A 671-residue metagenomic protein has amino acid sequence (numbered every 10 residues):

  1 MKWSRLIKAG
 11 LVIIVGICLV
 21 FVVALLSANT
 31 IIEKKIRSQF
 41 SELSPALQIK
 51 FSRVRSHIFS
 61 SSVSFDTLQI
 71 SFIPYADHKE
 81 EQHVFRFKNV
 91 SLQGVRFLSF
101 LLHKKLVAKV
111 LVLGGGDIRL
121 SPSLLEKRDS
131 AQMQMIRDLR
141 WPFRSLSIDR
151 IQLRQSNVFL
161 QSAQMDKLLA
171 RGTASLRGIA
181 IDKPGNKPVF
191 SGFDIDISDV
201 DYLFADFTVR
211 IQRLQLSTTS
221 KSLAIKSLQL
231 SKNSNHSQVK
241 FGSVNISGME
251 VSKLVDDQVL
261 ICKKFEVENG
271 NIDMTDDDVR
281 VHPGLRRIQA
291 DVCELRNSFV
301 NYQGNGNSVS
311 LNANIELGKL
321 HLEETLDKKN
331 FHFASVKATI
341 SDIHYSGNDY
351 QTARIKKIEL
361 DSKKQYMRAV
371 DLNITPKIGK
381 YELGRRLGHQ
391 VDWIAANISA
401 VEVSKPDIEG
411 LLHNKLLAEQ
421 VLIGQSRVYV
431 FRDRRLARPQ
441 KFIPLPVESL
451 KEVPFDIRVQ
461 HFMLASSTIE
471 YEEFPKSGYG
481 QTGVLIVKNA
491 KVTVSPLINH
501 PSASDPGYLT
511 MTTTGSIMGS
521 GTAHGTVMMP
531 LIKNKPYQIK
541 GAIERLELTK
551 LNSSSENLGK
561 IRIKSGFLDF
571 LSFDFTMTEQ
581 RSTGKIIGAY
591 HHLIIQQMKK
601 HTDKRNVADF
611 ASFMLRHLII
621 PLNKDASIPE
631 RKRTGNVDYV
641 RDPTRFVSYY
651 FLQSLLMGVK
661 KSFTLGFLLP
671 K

Functional and structural regions predicted by a protein language model:
K2-P45, M165, T173, S308 (+1 more regions): N-terminal type II signal-anchor transmembrane helix that functions as the membrane-insertion/stop-transfer segment
W3-I13, M528-P530, A542, S553-K671: Extended terminal
L47-L125, I136-G172, R177-V309, L320-L372 (+2 more regions): Flexible beta-edge/linker motif
V90, A174-L176, G185-I195, Y202 (+12 more regions): Beta-propeller and related beta-repeat scaffolds in trafficking/envelope systems
L124-E126, D277-D278, Y381-G384, R434-L436 (+2 more regions): Outer-membrane beta-barrel translocator domains and adjoining extracellular loop/strand segments of Gram-negative
L124-M133, F431-V447, Q481-V484: Short, flexible helix-coil linker/hinge segments at the edges of structured domains or between repeats
M135-S162, H282-N305, T325, T339-H344 (+3 more regions): Solvent-exposed beta-strand/coil patches in large extracellular/periplasmic or lumenal scaffold regions
E268, I374, G424, A542-E544 (+1 more regions): Outer-membrane beta-barrel pore domains and translocons
